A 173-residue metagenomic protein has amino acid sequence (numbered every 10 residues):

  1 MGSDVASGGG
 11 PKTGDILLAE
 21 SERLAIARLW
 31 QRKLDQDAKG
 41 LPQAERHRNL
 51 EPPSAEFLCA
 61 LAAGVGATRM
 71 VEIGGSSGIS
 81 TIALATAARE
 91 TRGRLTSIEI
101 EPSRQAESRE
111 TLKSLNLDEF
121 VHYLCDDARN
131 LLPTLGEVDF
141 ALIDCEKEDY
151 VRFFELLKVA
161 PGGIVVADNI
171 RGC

Functional and structural regions predicted by a protein language model:
M1-F140, K147-I164, I170-C173: A short alpha-helical cap/connector motif
